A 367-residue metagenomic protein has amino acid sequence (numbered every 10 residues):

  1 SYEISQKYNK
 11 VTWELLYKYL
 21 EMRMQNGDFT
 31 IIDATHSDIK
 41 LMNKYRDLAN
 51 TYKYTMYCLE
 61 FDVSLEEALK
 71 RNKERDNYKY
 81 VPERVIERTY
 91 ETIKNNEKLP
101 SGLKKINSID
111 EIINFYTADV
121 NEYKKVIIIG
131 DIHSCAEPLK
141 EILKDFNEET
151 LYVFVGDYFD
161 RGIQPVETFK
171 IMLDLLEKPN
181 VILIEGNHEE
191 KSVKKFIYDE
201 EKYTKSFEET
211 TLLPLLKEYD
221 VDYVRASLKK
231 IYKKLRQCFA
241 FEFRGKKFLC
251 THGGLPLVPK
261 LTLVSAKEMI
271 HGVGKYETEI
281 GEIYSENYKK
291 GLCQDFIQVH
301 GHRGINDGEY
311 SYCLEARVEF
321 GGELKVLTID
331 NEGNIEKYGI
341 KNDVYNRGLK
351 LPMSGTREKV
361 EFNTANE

Functional and structural regions predicted by a protein language model:
S1-D28: Conserved substrate/cofactor phosphate-moiety recognition/catalytic segment in nucleotide-dependent phosphotransferases
H36-D76: ATP-dependent NMP and nucleoside kinases share a basic, alpha-helical "lid"
V63-Y116: Conserved GTP-binding G-domain of TRAFAC-class P-loop NTPases and closely related GTPase folds
R84-R88, R161-F241, G245-F248, L257 (+1 more regions): Active-site neighborhood of divalent metal-dependent phosphoester bond hydrolases
N107-I171: N-terminal active-site segment of His-dependent metallophosphoesterases
D131, Y152, D157, M172 (+5 more regions): Divalent metal-coordination and catalytic microenvironments
H133-E137, D160-I163, E189-V193, P256-V258 (+3 more regions): Active-site environment of divalent metal-dependent phosphoester hydrolases
Y276-E367: Acidic, His/Gly-rich catalytic cores of divalent-metal-dependent hydrolytic chemistry
